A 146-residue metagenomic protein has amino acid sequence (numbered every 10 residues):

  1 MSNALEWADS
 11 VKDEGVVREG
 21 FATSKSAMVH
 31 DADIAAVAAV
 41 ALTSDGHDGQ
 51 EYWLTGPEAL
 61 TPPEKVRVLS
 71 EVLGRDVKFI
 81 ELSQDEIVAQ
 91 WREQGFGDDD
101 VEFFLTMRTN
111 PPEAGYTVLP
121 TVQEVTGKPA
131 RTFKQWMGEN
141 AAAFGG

Functional and structural regions predicted by a protein language model:
M1-K78, L82, A89-Q94, D99-D100 (+2 more regions): Oxidoreductase cofactor-interface core, primarily capturing Rossmann-like NAD(P)-dependent enzymes
D85-G146: A hydrophobic C-terminal alpha-helical subdomain
